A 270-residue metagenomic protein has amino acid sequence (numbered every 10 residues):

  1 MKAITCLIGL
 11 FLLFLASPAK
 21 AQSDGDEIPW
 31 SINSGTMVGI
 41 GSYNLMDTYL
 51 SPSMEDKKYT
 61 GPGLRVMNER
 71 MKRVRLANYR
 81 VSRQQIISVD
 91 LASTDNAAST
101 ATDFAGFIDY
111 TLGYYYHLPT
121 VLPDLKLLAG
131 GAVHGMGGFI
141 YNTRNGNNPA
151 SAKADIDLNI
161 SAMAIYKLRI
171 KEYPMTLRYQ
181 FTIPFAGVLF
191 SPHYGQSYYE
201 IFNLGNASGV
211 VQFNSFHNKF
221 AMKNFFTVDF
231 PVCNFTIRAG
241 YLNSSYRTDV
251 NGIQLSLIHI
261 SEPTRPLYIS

Functional and structural regions predicted by a protein language model:
A21-R80, Q84, T94: Short glycine/proline- and aromatic-enriched beta-strand/turn motifs that initiate or cap beta-hairpins
S23-S31, R73-R83, H117-L127, R169-L177 (+1 more regions): Short loop/turn motifs that connect adjacent beta-strands in outer-membrane beta-barrel proteins
S34-N44, R83-S93, A129-F139, A164 (+2 more regions): Transmembrane beta-barrel strands of outer-membrane/channel proteins
Y49-K58, T94-D103, N145-A152, V210-N214 (+2 more regions): Extracellular loop and loop/strand-boundary signature of outer-membrane beta-barrel proteins
K58-V66, T102-Y110, L125, A150-I160 (+2 more regions): Residues that define the transmembrane beta-barrel architecture of outer-membrane proteins
L64-V74, Y110-L118, G131, I160-Y166 (+3 more regions): Residues on the lipid-exposed face of transmembrane beta-strands in outer-membrane beta-barrel proteins
N147-N234: Outer-membrane beta-barrel transmembrane domain signature
I258-S270: Single conserved hydrophobic/aromatic residue that forms the stacking wall/gate of nucleotide- or nucleobase-binding
